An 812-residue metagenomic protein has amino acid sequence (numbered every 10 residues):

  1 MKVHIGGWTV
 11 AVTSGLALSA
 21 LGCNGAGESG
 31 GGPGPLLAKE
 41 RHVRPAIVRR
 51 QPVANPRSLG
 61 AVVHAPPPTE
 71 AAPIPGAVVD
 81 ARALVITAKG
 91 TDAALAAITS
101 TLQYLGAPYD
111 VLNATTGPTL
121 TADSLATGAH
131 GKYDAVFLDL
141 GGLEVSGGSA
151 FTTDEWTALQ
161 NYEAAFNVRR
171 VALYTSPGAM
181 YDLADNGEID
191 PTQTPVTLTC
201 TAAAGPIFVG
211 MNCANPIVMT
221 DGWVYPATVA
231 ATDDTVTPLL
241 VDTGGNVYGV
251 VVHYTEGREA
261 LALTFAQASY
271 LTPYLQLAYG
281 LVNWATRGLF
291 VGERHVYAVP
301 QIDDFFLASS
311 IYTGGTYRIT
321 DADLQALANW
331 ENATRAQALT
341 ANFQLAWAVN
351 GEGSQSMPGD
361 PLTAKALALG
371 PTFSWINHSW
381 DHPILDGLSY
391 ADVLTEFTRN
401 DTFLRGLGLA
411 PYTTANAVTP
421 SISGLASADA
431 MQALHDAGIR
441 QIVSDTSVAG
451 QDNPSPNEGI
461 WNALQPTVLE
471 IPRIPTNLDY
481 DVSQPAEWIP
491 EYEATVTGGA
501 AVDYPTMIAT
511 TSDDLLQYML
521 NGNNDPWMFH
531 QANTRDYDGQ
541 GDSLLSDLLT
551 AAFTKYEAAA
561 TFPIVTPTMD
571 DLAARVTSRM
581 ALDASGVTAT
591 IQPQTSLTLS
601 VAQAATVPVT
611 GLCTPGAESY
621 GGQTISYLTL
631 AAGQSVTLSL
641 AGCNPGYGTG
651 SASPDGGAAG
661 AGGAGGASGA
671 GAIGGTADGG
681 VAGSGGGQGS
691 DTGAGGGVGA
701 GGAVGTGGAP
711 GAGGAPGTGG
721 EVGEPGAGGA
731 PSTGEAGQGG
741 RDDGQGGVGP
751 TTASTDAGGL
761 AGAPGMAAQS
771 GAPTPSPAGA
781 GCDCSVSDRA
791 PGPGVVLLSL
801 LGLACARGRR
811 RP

Functional and structural regions predicted by a protein language model:
M1, V12, L16-A72, G648-L801 (+1 more regions): Ser/Thr-rich, Pro/Gly/Ala-heavy low-complexity intrinsically disordered linkers and tails of secreted extracellular
L36-G76, V252-A338, G539-A574, T637-A652 (+1 more regions): Extracellular ligand-binding/catalytic regions of CAZymes and related secreted enzymes and adhesion modules
L59-P73, V168-T243: An acidic, glycine-rich "communication" segment
A81-R82, G141, A158, A164-F166 (+7 more regions): Metal-dependent polysaccharide deacetylase catalytic core of the NodB/CE4 family, i.e., the active-site-bearing domain
L84-L173, G178-M180: Helical hinge/lid and interdomain linker segments adjacent to catalytic or ligand-binding clefts that mediate domain
A97-L105, K132-V136, A165-R169, C213-Y297: A glycine-centered loop/beta-turn motif at secondary-structure junctions
P108, N113, A278-R294, V299 (+4 more regions): C-terminal domain-boundary segment and adjacent tail
A227-L239, G245-G257, L275-G280, V299 (+2 more regions): Active-site-adjacent pocket scaffolds in enzyme catalytic domains
